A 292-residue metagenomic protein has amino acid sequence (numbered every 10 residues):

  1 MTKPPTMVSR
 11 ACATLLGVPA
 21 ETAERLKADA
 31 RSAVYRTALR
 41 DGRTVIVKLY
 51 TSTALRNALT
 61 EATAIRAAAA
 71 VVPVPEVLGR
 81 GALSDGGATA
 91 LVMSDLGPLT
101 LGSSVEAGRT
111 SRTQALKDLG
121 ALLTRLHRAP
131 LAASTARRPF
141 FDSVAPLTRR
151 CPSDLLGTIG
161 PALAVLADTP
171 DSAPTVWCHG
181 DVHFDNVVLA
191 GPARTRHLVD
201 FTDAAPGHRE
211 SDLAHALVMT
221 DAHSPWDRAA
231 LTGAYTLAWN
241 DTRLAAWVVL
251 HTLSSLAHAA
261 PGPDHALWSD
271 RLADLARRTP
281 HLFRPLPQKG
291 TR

Functional and structural regions predicted by a protein language model:
P4-L16, R128-G180, A190-P192, N240 (+1 more regions): An alpha-helical support segment within catalytic cores of ATP-dependent transferases
P5-T6, A62, P225-A229: Short, surface-exposed alpha-helical segments at coil->helix boundaries
L16-R25: Conserved N-terminal boundary motif of the eukaryotic protein kinase catalytic domain
R25-S134: ATP-binding pocket architecture of kinase catalytic cores
A33-A38, I46, A164-S211: Active-site acidic catalytic loop and adjacent metal/ATP-binding pocket of ATP-dependent phosphoryl transfer enzymes
A205, S254-R292: Helical subdomain adjoining the active site within ATP-dependent kinase catalytic cores
E210-W239, V249-A266, A276: Active-site activation/catalytic loop segments of kinase-like enzymes and analogous catalytic loops in related
